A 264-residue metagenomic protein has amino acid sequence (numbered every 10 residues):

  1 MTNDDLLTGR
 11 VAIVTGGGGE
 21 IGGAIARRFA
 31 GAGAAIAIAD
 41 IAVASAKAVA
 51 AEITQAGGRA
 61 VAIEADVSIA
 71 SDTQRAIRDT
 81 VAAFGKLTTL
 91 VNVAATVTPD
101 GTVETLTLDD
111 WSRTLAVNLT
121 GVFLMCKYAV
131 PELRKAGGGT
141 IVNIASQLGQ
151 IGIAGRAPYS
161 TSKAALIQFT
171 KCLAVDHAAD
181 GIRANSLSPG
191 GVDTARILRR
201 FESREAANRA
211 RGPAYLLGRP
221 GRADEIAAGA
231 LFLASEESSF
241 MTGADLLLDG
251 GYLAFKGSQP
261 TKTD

Functional and structural regions predicted by a protein language model:
T2-D4, D100, I151, L231 (+1 more regions): Short C-terminal tail/terminal secondary-structure segment of NAD(P)H-dependent dehydrogenase/reductase domains
D5-A37, L173: Canonical Rossmann dinucleotide-binding motif of NAD(H)/NADP(H)-dependent dehydrogenases/reductases, specifically
G101-V103, T107-S112, R211: Substrate-binding pocket helix/loop in short-chain dehydrogenase/reductase
C126, S162, T170: Active-site helix of classical SDR
P131, V175-A179, S239: Alpha-helical segment proximal to the catalytic Tyr-Lys
S146: Residue(s) in the substrate-gating loop at a strand-loop-helix junction that position the organic substrate next
S186, A206-E237, M241, L248-G250: C-terminal helical subdomain
